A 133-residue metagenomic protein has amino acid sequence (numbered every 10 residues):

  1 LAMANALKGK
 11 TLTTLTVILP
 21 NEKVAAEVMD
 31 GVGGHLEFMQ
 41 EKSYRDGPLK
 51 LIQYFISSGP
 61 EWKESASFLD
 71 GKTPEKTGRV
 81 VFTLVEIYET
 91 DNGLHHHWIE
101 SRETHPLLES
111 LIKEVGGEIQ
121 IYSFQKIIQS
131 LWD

Functional and structural regions predicted by a protein language model:
L1-E100, G116-D133: Short S/T/G/P-rich N-terminal loop/turn motif that feeds into the first structured element of a domain
H105-Q120: ADP-ribosyltransferase catalytic core
